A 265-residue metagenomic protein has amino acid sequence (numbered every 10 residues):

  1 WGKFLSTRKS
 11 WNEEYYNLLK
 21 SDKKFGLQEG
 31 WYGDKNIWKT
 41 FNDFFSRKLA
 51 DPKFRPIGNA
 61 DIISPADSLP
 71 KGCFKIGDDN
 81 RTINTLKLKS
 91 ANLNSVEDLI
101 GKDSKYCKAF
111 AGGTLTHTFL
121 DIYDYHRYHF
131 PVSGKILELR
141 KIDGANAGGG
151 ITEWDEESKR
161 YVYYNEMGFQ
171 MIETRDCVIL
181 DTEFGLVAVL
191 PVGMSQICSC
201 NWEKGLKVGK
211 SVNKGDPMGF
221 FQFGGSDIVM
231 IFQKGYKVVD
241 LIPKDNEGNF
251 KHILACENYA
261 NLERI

Functional and structural regions predicted by a protein language model:
W1-I265: Contiguous, well-folded functional domains in the mature portion of proteins
